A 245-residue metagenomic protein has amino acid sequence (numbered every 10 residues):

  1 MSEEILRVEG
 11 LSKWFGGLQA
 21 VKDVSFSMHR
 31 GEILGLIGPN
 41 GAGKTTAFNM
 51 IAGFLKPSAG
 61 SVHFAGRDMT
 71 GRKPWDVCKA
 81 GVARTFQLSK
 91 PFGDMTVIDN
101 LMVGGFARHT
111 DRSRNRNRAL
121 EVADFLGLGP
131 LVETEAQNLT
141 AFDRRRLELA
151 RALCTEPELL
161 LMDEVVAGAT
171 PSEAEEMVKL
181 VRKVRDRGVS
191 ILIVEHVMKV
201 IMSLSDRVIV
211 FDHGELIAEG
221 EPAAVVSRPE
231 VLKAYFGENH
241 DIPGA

Functional and structural regions predicted by a protein language model:
S2-A245: Glycine-rich phosphate-binding loops of nucleotide-dependent enzymes
